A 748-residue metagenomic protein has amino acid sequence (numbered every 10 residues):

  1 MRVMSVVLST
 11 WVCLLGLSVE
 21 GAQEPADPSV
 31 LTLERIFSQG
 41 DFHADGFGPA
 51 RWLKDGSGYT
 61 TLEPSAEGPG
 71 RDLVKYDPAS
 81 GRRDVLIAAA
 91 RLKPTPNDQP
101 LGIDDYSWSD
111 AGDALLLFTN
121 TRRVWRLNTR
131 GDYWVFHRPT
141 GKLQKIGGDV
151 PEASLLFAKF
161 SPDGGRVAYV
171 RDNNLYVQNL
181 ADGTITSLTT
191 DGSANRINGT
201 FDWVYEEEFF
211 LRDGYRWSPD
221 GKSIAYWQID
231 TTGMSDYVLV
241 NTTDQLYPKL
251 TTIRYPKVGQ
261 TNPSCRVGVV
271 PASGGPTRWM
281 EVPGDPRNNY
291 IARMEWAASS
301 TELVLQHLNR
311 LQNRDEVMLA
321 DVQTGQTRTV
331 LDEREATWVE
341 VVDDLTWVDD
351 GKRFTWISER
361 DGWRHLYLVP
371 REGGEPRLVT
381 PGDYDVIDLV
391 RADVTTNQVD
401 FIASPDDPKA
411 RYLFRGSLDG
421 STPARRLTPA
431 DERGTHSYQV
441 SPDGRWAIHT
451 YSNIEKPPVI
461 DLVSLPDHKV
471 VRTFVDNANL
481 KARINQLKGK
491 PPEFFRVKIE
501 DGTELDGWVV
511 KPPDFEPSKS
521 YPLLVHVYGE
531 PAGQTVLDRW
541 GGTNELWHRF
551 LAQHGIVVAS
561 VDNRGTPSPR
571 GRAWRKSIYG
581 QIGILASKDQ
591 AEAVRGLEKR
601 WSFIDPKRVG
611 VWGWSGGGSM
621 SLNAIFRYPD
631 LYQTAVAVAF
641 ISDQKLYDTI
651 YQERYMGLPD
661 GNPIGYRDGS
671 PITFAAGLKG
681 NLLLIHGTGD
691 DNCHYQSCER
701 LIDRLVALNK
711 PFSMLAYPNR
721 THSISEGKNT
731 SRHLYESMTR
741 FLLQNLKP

Functional and structural regions predicted by a protein language model:
M1-S5, K747: Positively charged n-region of N-terminal signal peptides that target proteins for export
S5-G16: Bacterial N-terminal signal peptides
W11, E20-P458, L462-V463, G489: Beta-propeller folds
G214, S235-L239, A292-R293, S300 (+3 more regions): Serine-hydrolase catalytic core recognition
